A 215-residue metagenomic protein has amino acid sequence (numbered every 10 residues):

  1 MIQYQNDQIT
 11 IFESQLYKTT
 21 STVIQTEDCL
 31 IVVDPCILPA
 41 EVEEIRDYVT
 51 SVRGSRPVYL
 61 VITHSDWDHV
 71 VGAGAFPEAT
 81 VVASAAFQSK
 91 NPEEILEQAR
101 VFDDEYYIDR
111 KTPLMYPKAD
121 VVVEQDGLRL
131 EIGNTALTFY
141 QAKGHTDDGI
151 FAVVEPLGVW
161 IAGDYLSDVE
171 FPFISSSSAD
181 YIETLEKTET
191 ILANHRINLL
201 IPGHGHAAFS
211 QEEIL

Functional and structural regions predicted by a protein language model:
M1-D47, F151-D164: Conserved beta-strand hairpin/beta-sheet module of binuclear metal-dependent hydrolase folds, prominently
V23, D126-V153: Core dinuclear metal-dependent hydrolase active-site scaffold
V33-P35, P57-D66, V82-A85, Q141-K143 (+2 more regions): Active-site neighborhood of phospho(di)ester-bond hydrolases with catalytic His/Asp-centered motifs
C36-I37, I95, F171-S176, E212-I214: Short, solvent-exposed loop/turn segments at secondary-structure boundaries
L38-A40, S65-V71, Q88-K90, D147-G149 (+2 more regions): Active-site environment of divalent metal-dependent phosphoester hydrolases
E41-R129: Active-site HxH/HxHxD metal-binding segment of metal-dependent hydrolases
Q141-Y181, L185-T190: Active-site-proximal loop/helix segments of hydrolase catalytic cores
I182-L215: Divalent-metal (often Zn2+) His-rich catalytic cores of metallo-beta-lactamase-fold enzymes
